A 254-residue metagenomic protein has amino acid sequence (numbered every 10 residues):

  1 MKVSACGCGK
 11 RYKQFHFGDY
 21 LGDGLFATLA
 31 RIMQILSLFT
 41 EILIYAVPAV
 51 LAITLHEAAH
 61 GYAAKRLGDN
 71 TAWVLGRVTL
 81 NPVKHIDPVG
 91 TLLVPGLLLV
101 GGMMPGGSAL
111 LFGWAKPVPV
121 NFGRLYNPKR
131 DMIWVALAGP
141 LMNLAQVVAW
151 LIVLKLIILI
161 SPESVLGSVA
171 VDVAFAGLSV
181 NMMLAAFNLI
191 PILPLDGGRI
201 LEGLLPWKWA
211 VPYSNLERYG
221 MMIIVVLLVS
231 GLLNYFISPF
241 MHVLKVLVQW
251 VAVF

Functional and structural regions predicted by a protein language model:
C6-C8, F15-F254: Hydrophobic transmembrane alpha-helices and their immediate loop junctions in multi-pass integral membrane proteins
